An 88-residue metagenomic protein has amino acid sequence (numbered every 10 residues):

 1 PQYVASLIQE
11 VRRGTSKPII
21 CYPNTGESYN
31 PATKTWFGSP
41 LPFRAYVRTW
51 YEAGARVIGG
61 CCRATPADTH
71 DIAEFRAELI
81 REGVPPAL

Functional and structural regions predicted by a protein language model:
P1-L88: Domain-level signal for soluble alpha/beta catalytic cores
